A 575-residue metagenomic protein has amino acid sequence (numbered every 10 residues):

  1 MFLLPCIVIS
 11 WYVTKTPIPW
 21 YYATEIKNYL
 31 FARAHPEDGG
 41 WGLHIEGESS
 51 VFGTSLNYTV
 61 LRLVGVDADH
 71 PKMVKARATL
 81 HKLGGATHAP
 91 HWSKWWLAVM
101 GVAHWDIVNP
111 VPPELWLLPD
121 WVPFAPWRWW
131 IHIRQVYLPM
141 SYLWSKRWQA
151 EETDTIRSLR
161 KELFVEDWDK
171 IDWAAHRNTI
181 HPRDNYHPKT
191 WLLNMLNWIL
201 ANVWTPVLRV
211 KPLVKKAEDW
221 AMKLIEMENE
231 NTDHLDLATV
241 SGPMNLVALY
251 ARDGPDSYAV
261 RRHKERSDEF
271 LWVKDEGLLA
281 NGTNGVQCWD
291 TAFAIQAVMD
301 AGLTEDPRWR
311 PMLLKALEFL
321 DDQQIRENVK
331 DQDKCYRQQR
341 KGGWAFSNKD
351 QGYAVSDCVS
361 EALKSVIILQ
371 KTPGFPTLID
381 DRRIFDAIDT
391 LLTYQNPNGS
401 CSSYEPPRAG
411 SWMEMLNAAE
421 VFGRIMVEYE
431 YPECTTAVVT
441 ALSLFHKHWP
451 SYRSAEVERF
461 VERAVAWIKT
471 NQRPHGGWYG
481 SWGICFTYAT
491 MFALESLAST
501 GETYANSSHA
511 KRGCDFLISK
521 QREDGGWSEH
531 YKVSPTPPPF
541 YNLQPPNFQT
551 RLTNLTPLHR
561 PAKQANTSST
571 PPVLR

Functional and structural regions predicted by a protein language model:
M1-R575: Preference for long, amphipathic alpha-helical scaffolds in soluble/luminal domains and all-alpha bundles
